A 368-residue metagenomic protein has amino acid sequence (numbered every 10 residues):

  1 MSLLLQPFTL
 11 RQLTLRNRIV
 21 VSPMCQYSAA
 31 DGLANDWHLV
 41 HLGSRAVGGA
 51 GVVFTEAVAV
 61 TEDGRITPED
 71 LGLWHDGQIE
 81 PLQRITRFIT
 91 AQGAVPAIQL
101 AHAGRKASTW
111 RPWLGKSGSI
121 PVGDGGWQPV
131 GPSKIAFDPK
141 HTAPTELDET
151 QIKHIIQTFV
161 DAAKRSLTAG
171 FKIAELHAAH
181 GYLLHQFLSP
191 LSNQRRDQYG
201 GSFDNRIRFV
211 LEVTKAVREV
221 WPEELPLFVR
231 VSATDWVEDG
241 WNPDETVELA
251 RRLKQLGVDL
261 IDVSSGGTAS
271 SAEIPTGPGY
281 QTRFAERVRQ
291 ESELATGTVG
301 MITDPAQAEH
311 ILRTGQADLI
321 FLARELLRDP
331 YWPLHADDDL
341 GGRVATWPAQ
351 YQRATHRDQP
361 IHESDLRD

Functional and structural regions predicted by a protein language model:
M1-D368: Flavin-dependent oxidoreductase catalytic cores
